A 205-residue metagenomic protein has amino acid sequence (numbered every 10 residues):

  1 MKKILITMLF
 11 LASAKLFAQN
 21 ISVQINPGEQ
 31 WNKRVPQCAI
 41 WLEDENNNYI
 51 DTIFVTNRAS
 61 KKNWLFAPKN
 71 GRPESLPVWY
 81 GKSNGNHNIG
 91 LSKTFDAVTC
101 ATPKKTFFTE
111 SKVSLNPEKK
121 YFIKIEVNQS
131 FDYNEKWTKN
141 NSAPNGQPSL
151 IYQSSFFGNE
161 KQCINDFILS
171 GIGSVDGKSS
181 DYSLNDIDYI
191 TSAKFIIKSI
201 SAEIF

Functional and structural regions predicted by a protein language model:
K3-L16: Sec-dependent N-terminal signal peptides
N20-N32, R58-S60, Y133: Short amphipathic, basic-aromatic surface patches that mediate peripheral association with negatively charged
S22-Q24, A39, F122-K124: Beta-strand secondary-structure signal
G28-E29, T52-K62, I168-S179: Short, solvent-exposed aromatic-acidic interface loops
K33-A39: Short coil-to-beta strand junction motifs in C2/discoidin
E45-Y133: Structured domain cores in non-transmembrane regions
S111-K112, N116, K120-F205: Glycine-rich, aromatic-bearing surface loops/beta-hairpins
